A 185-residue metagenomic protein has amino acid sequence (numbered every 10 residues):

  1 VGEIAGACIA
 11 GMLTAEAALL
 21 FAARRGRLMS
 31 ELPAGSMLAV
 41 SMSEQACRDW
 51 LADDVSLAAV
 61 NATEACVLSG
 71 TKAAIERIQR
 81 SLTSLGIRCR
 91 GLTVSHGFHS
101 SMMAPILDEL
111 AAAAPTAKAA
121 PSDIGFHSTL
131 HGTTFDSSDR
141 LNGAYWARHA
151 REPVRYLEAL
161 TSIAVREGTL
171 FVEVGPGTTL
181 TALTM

Functional and structural regions predicted by a protein language model:
V1-A52, A58-N61, S84-G97, S101-A104 (+2 more regions): FabD-like malonyl-/acyl-CoA
A18, I75, Y156: Aromatic/hydrophobic pocket-lining residues that form the small-molecule binding cavity in soluble enzyme cores
R25, C47, I78, L82 (+1 more regions): Hydrophobic alpha-helical packing residues
A39, T83-V174, A182: Acyltransferase
E44, G70-I75: Helix N-cap motif at beta-to-alpha junctions
W50, R77-I78, A159: Hydrophobic side chains in well-ordered alpha-helices
S56-A58, P115-T116: A generic local secondary-structure boundary/capping motif
E64-G70: A generic structural motif
